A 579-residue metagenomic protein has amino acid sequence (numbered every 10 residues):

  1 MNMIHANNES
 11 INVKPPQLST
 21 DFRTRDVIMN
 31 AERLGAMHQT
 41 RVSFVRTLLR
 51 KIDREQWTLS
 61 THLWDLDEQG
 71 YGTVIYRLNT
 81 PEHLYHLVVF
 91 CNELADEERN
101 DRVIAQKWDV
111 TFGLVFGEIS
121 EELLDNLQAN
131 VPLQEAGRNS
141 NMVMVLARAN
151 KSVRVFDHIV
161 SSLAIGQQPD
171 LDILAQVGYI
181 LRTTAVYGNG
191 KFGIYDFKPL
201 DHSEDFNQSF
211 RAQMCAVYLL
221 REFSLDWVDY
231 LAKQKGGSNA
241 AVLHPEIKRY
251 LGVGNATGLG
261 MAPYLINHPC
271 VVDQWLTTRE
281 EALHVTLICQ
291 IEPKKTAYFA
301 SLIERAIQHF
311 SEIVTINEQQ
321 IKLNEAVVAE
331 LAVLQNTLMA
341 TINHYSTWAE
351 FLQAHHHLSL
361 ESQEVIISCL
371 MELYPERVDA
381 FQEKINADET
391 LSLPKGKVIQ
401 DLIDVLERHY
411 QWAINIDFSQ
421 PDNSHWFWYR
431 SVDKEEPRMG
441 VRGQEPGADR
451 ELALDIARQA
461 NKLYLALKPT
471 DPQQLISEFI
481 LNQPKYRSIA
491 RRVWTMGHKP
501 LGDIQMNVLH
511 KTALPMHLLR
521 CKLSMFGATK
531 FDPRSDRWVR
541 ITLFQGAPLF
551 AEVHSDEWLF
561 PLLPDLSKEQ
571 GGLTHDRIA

Functional and structural regions predicted by a protein language model:
M1-T73, R77-N79: Charged, amphipathic alpha-helical stretches
S10-A36, Q69-Y71, N92, Y298 (+11 more regions): Long, solvent-exposed non-transmembrane regions
M37-R41, V45-L49, K107-T184, G546 (+1 more regions): Ampiphathic alpha-helical segments that act as solvent-exposed interaction surfaces
R50-W108, V398-M439, R491, M496-G497 (+1 more regions): Amphipathic, interaction-prone secondary-structure segments
T80-M144, V217-K233, G237-N267, Q274 (+7 more regions): Intrinsically disordered, low-complexity regulatory segments enriched in Ser/Thr/Pro and charged residues
W108-L124, Q168-L171, A175-A256, G260-D273 (+7 more regions): Intrinsically disordered, low-complexity segments enriched in glycine and mixed charged residues
S301-E304, A332, L360, E372-E376 (+5 more regions): Solvent-exposed adhesion/ligand-recognition segments of exported proteins
E350, A354-E361, D388, S392-P394 (+10 more regions): Long C-terminal interaction/binding lobes of large macromolecular proteins
